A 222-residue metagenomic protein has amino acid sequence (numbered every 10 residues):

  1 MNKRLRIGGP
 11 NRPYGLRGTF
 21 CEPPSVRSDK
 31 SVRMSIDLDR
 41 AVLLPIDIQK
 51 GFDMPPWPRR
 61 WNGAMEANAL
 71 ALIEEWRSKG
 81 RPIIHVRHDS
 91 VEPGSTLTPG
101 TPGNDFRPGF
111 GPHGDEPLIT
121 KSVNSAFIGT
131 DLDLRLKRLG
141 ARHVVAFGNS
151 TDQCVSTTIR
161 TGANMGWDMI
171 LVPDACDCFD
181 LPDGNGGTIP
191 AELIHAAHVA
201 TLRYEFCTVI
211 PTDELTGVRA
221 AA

Functional and structural regions predicted by a protein language model:
Y14-V42, N68-E74, S78-K79, V91 (+1 more regions): Active-site-adjacent betaalpha module
V42-I48: N-terminal nucleotide-binding beta1-loop-alpha1 segment
Q49-F52, V91-E92: A short, flexible beta-alpha/helix-coil linker loop
D53-N62, G186-T188: Acidic/histidine-rich helix-loop elements that form or flank divalent-metal/phosphate-binding sites at the catalytic
G63-A67: Short, well-structured N-terminal submotif of metal-dependent ribonuclease cores
